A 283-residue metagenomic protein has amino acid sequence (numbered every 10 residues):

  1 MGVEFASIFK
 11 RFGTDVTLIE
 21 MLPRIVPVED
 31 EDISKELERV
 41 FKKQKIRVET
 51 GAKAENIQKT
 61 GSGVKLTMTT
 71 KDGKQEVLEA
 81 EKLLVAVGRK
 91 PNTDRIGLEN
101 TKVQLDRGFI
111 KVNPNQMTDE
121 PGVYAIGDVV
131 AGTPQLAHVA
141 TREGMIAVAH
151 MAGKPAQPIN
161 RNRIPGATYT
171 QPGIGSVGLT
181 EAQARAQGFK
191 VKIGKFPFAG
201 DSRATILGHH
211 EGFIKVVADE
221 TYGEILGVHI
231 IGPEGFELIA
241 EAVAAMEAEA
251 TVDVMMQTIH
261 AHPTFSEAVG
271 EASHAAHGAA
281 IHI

Functional and structural regions predicted by a protein language model:
M1: Hydrophobic/small residue at the entry helix of a nucleotide-binding pocket
A6-R11: Gly/Ala-rich phosphate-binding loop of Rossmann-like dinucleotide-binding domains, activating on the conserved
F12-P114, L179, A186: A Rossmann-like FAD-binding core segment of flavoenzymes
T14, H138-R161, K190-V191, A248-V252: Internal hydrophobic alpha-helix adjacent to the cofactor/substrate pocket in enzyme cavities
P23-P27, G51, I57, Q157-G173: Flexible, acidic loop-helix segments that line cofactor/substrate-binding pockets
R47-E49, Y124, K192-G194: General small-molecule cofactor/ligand-binding pocket signal
V77-G153, E237: FAD-site-proximal beta/loop scaffold in flavoenzymes
G153, I164, Y169-I283: Flexible, glycine-rich terminal cap/loop adjacent to redox cofactors in electron-transfer oxidoreductases
